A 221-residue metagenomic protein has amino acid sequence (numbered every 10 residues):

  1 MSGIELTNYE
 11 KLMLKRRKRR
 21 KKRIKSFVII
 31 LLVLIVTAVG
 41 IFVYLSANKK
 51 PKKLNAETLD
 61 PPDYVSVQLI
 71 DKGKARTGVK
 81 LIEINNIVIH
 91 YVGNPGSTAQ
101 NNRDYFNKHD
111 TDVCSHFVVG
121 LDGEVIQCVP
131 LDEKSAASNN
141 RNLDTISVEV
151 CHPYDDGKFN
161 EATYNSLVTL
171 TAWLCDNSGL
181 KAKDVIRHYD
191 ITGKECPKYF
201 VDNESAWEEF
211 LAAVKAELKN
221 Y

Functional and structural regions predicted by a protein language model:
S2-S138: N-terminal catalytic cores of peptidoglycan-degrading enzymes
K25-S26, I30, S46-P62, S66 (+1 more regions): Basic/polar, cationic surfaces and motifs that engage anionic cell-wall and phosphate/carboxylate ligands
I82, D110, R141, D156-Y164: Solvent-exposed, acidic/flexible segments
E83, D144, G179-K181: Short loop/turn motifs at secondary-structure junctions
V88, V118, S147-E149, I186: Soluble periplasmic/extracytoplasmic beta-strand elements of cell-envelope proteins
G93, V150, Y189: Short, small-residue-rich loop/turn micro-motifs
D132-K134, S147-F159: Substrate-binding clefts and substrate-entry loops adjacent to catalytic sites of polymer-processing enzymes acting on
N139-S147: Short coil-to-beta-strand
